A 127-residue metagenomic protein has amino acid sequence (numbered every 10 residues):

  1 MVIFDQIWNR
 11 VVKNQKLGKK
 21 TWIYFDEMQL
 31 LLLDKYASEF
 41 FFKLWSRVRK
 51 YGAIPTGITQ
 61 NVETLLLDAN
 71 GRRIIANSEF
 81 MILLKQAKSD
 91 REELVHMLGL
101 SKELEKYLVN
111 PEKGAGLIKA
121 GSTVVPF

Functional and structural regions predicted by a protein language model:
M1-Y107: Conserved P-loop NTPase motor cores
L104-F127: Phosphate-binding and hydrolysis-coupling loops of NTP-dependent motor/remodeling domains
